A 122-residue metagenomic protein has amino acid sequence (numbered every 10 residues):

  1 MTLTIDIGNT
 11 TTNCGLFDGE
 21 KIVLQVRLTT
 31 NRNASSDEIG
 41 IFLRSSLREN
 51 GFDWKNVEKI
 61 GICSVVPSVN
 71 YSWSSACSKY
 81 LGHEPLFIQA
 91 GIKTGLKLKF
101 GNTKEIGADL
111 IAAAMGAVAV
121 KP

Functional and structural regions predicted by a protein language model:
T2-S45: Short glycine-rich, Thr/Ser-proximal phosphate-binding strand/loop in the N-terminal lobe of ATP-dependent enzymes
N13, Y71-S72: Phosphate- and divalent-cation-binding pockets in alpha/beta enzyme and binding domains that engage nucleotide-derived
A34, C63-N70: Glycine-rich phosphate-binding loops at beta-strand->alpha-helix junctions
L43-K59: Phosphate/pyrophosphate-binding loops at sites that engage ATP/ADP/AMP, CoA/4′-phosphopantetheine, polyphosphate
W54-V65, E84-L86: Short glycine-rich phosphate-binding loop at a beta-alpha junction
Y71, S78, H83-E84: Nucleotide and nucleotide-moiety/phosphate-recognizing core
H83-L86, I92, L96-P122: Phosphate-binding/catalytic loop of phosphoryl-transfer enzymes
